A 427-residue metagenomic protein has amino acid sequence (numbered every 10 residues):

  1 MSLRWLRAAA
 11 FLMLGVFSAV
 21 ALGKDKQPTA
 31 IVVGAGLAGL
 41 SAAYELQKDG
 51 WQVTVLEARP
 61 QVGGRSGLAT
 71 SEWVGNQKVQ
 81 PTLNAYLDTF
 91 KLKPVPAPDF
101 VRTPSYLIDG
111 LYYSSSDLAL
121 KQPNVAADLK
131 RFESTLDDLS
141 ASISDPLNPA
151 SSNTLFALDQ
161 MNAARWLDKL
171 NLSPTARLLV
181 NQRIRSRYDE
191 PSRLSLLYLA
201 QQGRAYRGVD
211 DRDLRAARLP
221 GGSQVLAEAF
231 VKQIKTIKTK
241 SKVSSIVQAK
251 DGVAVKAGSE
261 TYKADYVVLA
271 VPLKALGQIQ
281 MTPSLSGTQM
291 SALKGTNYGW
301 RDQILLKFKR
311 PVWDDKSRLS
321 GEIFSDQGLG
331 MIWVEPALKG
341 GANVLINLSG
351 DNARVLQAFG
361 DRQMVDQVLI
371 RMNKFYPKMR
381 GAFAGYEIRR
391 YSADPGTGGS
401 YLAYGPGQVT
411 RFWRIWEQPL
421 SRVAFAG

Functional and structural regions predicted by a protein language model:
D25-A38, T54: Beta1/beta-strand and adjacent pyrophosphate-binding region of the FAD-binding site in flavoprotein oxidoreductases
P28, A257-Y266: Core beta-strand elements of the Rossmann-like FAD/NAD(P) dinucleotide-binding domain in flavoenzyme oxidoreductases
V33, L56, V243, Y262-K274: Short hydrophobic core segments
S41, D49, S116, G252 (+2 more regions): Conserved flavin/dinucleotide-binding core of flavoenzymes
Q47-L68: Glycine-rich FAD pyrophosphate-binding loop
T70-D138: Dinucleotide-binding Rossmann-like beta1-alpha1 core, especially the glycine-rich loop that anchors the ADP
S144-S245, A249-G252, A270, Y404-P406: Active-site/ligand-binding neighborhood in enzyme catalytic cores
L269-G287: Flavin (primarily FAD) binding-site architecture
